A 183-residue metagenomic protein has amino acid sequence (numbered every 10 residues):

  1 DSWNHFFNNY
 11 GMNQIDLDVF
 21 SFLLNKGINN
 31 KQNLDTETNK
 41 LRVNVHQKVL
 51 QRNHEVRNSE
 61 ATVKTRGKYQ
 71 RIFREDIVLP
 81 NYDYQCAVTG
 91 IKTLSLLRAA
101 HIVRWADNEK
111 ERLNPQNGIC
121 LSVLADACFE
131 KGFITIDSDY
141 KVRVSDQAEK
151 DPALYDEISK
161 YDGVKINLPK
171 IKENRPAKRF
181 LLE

Functional and structural regions predicted by a protein language model:
D1-R52, K170-E183: Contiguous surface segments at macromolecular interaction interfaces
N58, T62-V63, K68-F73, N81 (+2 more regions): A detector for short metal-coordination/catalytic motifs
